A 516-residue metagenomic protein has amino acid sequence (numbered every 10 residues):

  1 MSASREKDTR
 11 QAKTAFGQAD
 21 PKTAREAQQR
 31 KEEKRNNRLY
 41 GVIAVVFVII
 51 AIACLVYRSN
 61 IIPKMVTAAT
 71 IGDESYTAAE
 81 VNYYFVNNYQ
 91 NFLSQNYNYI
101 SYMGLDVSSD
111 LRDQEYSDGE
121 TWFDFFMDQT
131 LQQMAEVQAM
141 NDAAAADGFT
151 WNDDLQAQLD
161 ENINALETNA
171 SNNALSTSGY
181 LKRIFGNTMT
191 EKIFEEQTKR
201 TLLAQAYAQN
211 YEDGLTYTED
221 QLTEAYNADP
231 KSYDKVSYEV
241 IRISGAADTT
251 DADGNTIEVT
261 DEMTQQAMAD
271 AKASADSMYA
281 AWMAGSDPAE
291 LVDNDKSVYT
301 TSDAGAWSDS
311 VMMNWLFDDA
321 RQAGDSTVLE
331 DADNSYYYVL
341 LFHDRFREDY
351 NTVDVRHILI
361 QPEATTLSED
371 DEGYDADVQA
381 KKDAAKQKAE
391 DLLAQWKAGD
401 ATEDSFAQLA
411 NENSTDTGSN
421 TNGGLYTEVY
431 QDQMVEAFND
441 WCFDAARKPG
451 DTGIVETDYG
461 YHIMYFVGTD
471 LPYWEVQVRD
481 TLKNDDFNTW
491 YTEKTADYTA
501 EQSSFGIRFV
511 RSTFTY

Functional and structural regions predicted by a protein language model:
M1-F16: N-terminal targeting leaders characterized by basic, low-complexity, disordered sequences that direct proteins
A15-V45, C54-K64, Y180-A269, S302-D303 (+3 more regions): PPIase-associated folding chaperone regions across multiple families
E33, T77-A78, Y83, D261-M283 (+1 more regions): Solvent-exposed loop/turn and edge beta-strand elements of beta-rich ligand-binding domains
N60-I193, D377: N-terminal targeting/tethering segments
T77-A78, Q90-Y99, D248-G254, T365-E369 (+1 more regions): Short, solvent-exposed loop/turn elements at domain surfaces
F85, F92, M134, Q138 (+18 more regions): Sec/Tat-exported extracytoplasmic proteins
D147-Q156, D287-V292, T402-L409, T452-V455 (+1 more regions): Surface-exposed patches in mature extracellular/periplasmic domains of secreted proteins
A273-W315, Q387, D391-E436, V467-G468 (+1 more regions): Peptidyl-prolyl cis-trans isomerase
